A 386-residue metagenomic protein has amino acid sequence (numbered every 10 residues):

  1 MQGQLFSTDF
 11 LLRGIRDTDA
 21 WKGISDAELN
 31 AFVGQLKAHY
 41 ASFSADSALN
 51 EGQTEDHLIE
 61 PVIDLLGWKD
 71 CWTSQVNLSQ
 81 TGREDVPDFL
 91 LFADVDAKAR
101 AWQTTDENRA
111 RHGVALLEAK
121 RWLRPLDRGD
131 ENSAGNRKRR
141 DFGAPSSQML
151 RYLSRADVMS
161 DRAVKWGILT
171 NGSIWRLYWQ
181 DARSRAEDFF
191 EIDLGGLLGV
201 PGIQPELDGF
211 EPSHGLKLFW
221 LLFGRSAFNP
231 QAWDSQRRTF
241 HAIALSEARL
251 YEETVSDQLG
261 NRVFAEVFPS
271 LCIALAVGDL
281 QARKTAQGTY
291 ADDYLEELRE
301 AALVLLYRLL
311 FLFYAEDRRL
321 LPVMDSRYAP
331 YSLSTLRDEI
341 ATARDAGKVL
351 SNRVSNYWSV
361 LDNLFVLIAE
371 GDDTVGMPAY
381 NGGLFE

Functional and structural regions predicted by a protein language model:
M1-F43, A99-L150, S154-R308, L312-A315 (+3 more regions): Short, basic/polar, glycine-containing "phosphate-handling" surface segments that engage DNA
Y40-G82: Acidic-basic catalytic patches of nuclease active cores, encompassing PD-(D/E)XK and other metal-cofactor nuclease
E51, G82, A110, F142-P145 (+7 more regions): Active-site-proximal structural scaffolding
L65, F313-E316, L367, G371: Phosphate/oxyanion-binding loops and surfaces in catalytic or ligand/nucleic-acid-binding neighborhoods
W68-D70, E316-M324: Short helix-capping/linker segments at secondary-structure and domain boundaries
K69-R111: Active-site metal-binding core of divalent-cation-utilizing nuclease and nuclease-like domains
D70-N77, A186-D193, D325-L336: Flexible phosphate/Mg2+-sensing switch loops adjacent to catalytic phosphate-binding sites
M324-E386: Non-catalytic nucleic-acid substrate-recognition regions in nucleic-acid-modifying enzymes
